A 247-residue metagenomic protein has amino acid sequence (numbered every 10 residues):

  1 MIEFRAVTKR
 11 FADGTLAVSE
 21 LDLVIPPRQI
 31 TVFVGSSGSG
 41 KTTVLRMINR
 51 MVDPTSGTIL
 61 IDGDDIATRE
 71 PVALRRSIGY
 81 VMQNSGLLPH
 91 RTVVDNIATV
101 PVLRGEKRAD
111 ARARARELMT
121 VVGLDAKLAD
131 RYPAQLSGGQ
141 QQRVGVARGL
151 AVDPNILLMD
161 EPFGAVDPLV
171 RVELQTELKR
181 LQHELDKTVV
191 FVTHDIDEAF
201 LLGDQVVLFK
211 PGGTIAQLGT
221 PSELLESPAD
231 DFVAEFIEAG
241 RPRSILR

Functional and structural regions predicted by a protein language model:
V34-S36: The feature captures the beta-strand-to-loop junction immediately N-terminal to the Walker
N49: Helix-to-loop junction immediately C-terminal to a conserved catalytic motif
D65-G79, L103-A109: ABC ATPase NBD coupling module
V102, A109-K127: Conserved ABC ATPase "signature" region
Y132-L136, Q140: Conserved ABC ATPase signature
D153: Conserved catalytic motifs of ABC-family nucleotide-binding domains
L157-E161: Catalytic Walker B motif of ABC-type/P-loop ATPase nucleotide-binding domains
